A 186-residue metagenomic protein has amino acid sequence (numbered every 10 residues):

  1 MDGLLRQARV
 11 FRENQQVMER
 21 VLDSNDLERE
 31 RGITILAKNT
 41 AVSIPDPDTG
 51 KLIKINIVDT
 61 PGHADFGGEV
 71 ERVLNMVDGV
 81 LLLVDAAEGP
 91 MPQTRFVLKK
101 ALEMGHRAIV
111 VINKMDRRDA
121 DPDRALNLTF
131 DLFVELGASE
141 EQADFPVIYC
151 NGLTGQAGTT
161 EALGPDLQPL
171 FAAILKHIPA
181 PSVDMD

Functional and structural regions predicted by a protein language model:
M1-D186: Structural and coupling elements of P-loop NTPases
